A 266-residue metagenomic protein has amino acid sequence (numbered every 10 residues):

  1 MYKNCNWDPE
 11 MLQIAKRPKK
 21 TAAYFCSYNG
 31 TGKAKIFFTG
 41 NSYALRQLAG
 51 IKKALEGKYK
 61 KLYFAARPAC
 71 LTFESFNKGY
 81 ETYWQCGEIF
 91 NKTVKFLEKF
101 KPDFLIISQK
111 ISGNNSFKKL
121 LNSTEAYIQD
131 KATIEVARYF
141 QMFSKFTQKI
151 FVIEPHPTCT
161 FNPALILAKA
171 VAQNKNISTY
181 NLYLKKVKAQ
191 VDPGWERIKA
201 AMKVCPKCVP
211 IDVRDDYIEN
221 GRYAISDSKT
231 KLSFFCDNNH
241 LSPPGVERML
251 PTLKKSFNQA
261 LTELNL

Functional and structural regions predicted by a protein language model:
M1-L266: Extracellular/periplasmic envelope-modification machinery, especially enzymes that add or remove acyl/ester groups on
